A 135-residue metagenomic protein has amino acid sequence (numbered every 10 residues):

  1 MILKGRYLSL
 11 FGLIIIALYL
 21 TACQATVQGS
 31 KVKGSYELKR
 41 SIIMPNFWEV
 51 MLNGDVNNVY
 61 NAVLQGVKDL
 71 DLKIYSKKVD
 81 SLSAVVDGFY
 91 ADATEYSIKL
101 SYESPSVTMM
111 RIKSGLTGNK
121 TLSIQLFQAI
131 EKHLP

Functional and structural regions predicted by a protein language model:
M1-F11: Bacterial N-terminal signal peptides that target proteins for export
I2, Q24-P135: Ser/Thr-rich, low-complexity intrinsically disordered terminal regions
L18-A22: C-terminal motif of bacterial Sec signal peptides marking the signal peptidase cleavage site
